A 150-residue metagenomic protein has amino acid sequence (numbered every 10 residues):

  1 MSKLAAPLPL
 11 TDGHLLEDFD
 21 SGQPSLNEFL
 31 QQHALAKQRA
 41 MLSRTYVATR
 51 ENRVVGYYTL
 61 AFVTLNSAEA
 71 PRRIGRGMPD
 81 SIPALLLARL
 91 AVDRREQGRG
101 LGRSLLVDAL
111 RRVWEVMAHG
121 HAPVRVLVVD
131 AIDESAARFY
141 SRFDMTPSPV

Functional and structural regions predicted by a protein language model:
M1-A36, A40: Short amphipathic alpha-helix that is part of the acyltransferase structural core
L30, L106-V116: Short, well-ordered amphipathic alpha-helices
M41-F62: Conserved beta-hairpin
S43, I82, V124-V126: Short coil/loop residues immediately preceding or within conserved phosphate-binding loops of NTP-utilizing enzyme
Y57-R89, H121: Conserved acyl-donor/pantetheine-binding loop and adjacent beta-alpha core of acyl/acetyltransferases and related
A88, D93, I132: Residue-level recognition of the GNAT/N-acetyltransferase active site
E96-A109: Conserved acetyl-CoA pyrophosphate-binding loop and the N-cap/start of the following alpha-helix in GNAT-like
W114, A118-V150: Conserved active-site alpha-helix within GNAT-family acetyltransferase domains
